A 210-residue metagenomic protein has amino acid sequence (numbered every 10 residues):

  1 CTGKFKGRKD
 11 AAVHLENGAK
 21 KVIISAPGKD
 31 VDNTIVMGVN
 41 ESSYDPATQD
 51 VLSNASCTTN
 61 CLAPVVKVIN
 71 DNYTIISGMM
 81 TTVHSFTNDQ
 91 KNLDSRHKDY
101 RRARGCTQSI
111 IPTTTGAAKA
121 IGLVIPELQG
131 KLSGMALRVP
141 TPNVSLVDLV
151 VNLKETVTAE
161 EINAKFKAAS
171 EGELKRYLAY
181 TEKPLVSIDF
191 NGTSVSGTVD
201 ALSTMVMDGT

Functional and structural regions predicted by a protein language model:
C1-A103, M205-G209: N-terminal Rossmann-like NAD(P) cofactor-binding subdomain of oxidoreductases, focused on the glycine-rich
T74-S77, T82-G209: C-terminal substrate-binding/catalytic lobe of Rossmann-fold NAD(P)-dependent oxidoreductases
